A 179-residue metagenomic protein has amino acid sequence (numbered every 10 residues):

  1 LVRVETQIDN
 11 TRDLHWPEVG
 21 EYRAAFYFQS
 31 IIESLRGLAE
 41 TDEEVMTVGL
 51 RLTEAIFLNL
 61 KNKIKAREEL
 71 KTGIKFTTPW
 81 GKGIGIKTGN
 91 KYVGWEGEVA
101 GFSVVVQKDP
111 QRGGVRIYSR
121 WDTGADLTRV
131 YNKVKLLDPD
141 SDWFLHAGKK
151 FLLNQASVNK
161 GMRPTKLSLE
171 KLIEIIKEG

Functional and structural regions predicted by a protein language model:
L1-V2: A generic, well-ordered mixed alpha/beta core segment in the N-terminal half of proteins
Q7-G89: Hydrophobic, aromatic-enriched interface-forming segments
E54-G179: Gly/His-enriched, cation/cofactor- and phosphate-binding structural elements
